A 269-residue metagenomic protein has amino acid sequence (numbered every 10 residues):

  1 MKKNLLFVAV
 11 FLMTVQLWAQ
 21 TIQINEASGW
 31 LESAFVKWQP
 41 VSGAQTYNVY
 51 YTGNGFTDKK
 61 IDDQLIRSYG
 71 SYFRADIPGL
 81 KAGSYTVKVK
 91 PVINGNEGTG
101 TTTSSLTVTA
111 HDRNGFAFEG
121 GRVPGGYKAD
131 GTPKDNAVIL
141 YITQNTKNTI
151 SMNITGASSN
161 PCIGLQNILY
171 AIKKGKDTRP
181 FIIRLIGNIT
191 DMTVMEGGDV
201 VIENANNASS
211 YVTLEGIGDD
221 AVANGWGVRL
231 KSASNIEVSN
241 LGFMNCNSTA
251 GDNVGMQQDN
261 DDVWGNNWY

Functional and structural regions predicted by a protein language model:
M1-T21: Bacterial Sec-dependent N-terminal signal peptides
A19-Q45, A82, N94-A110: Pro/Thr/Ser/Gly-rich low-complexity, intrinsically disordered linker/stalk tracts
T46-S84, N94-T101: Recognizes extended acidic, P/S/T-rich segments that occur within or adjacent to Ig-like beta-sandwich modules
V87-K88: Hydrophobic beta-strand segments within extracellular beta-sandwich modules
G100-G126: Short beta-strand elements
D112-G115, Q144-I172, D177-V212, D219-A223: N-terminal extracellular ligand-recognition/capping segment immediately after the signal peptide
T190-Y269: Right-handed parallel beta-helix
